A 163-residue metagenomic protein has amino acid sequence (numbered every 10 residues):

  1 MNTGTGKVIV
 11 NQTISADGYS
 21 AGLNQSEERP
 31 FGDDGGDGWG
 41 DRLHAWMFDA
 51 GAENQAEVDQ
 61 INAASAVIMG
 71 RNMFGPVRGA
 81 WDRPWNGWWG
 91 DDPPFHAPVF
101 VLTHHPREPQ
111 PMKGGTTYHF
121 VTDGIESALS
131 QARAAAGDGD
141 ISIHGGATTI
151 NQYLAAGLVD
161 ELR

Functional and structural regions predicted by a protein language model:
N2-L158: Portal/gating segments that form or line small-molecule/metal binding sites
